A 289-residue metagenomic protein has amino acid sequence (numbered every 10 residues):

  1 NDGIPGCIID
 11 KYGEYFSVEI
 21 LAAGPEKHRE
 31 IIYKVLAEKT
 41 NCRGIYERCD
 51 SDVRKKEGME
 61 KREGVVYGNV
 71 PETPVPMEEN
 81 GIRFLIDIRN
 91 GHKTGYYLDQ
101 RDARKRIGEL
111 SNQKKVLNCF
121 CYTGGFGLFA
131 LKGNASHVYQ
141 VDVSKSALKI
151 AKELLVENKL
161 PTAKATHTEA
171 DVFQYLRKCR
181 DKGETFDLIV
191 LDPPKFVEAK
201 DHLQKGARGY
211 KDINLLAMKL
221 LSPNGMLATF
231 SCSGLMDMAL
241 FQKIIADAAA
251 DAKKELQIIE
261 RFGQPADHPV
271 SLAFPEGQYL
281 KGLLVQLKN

Functional and structural regions predicted by a protein language model:
D2-D10, K27-Y96, K105: Non-catalytic substrate-recognition/targeting regions of SAM-dependent transferases
Q113-Y122: Conserved class I S-adenosyl-L-methionine
T123-S136: Conserved SAM-binding loop of SAM-dependent methyltransferases across substrates and taxa, primarily the Class I
H137-D142: Conserved SAM-binding motif I beta-strand of class I
S144-V190: S-adenosyl-L-methionine
F186-L216: Mobile active-site "lid"/loop adjacent to the S-adenosyl-L-methionine
D212, M226-N289: C-terminal catalytic and target-recognition region of SAM-dependent MTase-like enzymes, primarily methyltransferases
L221-P223: Helix-to-beta-strand junctions that scaffold the AdoMet/dcAdoMet cofactor pocket in Class I SAM-dependent enzymes
